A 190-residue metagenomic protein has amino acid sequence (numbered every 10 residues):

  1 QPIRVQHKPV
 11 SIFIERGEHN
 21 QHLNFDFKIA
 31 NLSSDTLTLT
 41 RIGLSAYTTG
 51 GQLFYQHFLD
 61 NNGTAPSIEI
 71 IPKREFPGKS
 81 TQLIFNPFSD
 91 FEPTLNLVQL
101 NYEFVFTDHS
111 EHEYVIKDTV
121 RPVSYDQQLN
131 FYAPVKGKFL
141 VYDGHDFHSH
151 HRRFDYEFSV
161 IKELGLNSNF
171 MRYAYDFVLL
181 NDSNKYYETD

Functional and structural regions predicted by a protein language model:
P2, H22-N24, L39, L97-Q99 (+2 more regions): Extracytoplasmic
P2-P9: N-terminal edge beta-strand
K8, H19-D26: Short, solvent-exposed loop/turn segments enriched in Ser/Thr/Gly
I29-T36, A46: Asparagine-centered strand-capping/turn motif at beta-strand->loop junctions
T40-L53: Extended low-complexity, serine/threonine- and proline-enriched intrinsically disordered segments
F54-T94: Intrinsically disordered, low-complexity Pro/Gly/Ser/Thr-rich segments with frequent PxxP/GP/PP motifs and embedded
S89-N130: Terminal connector regions
Y114-D190: Surface-exposed, glycine-biased beta-strand/turn segments
